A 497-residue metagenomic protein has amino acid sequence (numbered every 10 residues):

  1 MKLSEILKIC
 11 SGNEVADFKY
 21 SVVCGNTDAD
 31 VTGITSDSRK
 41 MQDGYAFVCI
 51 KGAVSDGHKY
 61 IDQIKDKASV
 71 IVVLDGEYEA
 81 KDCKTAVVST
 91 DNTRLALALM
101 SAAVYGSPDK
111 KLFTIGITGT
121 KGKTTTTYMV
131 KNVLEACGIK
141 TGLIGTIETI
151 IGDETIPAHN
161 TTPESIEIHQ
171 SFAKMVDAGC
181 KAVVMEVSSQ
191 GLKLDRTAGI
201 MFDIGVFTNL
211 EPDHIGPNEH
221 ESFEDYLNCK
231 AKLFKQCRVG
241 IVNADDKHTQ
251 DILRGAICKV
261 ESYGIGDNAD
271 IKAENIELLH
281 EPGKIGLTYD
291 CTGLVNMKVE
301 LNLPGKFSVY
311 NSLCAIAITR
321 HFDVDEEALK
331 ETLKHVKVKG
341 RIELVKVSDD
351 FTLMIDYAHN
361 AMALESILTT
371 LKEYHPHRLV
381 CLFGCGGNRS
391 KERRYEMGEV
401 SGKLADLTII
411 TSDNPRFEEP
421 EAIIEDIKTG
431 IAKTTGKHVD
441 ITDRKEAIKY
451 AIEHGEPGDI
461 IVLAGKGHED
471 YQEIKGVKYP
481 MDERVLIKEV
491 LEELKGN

Functional and structural regions predicted by a protein language model:
M1-L99, K235, K247, A269 (+5 more regions): N-terminal leader/targeting and accessory segments in enzymes
M1-V15, D43-A46, L95, I257 (+5 more regions): ATP-dependent carboxylate-amine ligase
L7-C10, L95-G240, A244, H248-K259 (+2 more regions): Phosphate-binding loop of NTP-binding sites
G52-V54, S189-Q190, E211-H214, D246-K247 (+3 more regions): Short glycine-rich anion-binding loops that position phosphate/pyrophosphate groups of nucleotides and phosphorylated
G57-A68, V87-N92, A96, F202-N209 (+4 more regions): A short, gly/pro- and small-residue-rich
I61-D66, V176, A198, K372: Non-catalytic positions within long, well-ordered alpha-helices that form the structural scaffold/packing of enzyme
D66, E77-C83, A178, K193 (+2 more regions): Acidic, Mg2+-coordinating active-site environments of NTP-dependent enzymes
S69-D75, G240-A244, L382-F383, D406-N414: Short internal beta-strands
